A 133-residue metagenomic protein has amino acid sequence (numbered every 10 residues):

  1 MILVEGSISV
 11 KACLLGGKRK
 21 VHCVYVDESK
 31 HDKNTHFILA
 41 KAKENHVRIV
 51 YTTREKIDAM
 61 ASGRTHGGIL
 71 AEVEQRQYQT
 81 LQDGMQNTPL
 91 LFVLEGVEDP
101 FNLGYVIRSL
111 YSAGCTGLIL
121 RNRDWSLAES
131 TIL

Functional and structural regions predicted by a protein language model:
M1-Q82: N-terminal positively charged helical leader segments and presequences
V26, G84-L133: RNA substrate-binding interface of SAM-dependent RNA methyltransferases
